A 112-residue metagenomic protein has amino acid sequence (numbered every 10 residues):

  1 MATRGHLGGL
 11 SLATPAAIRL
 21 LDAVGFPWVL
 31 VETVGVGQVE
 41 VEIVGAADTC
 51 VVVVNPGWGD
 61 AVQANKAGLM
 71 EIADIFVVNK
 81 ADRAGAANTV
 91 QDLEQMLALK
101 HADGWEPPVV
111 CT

Functional and structural regions predicted by a protein language model:
M1-E42, A46-A61: Nucleotide-state-sensitive switch-loop elements of NTP-binding domains
M1-G5, K66-F76: Hydrophobic transmembrane alpha-helix bundles
A13, A17, E42, A46 (+3 more regions): Alpha-helical scaffold elements adjacent to nucleotide-binding pockets in ATP/GTP-utilizing enzyme cores
I72-T112: Canonical P-loop GTPase G-domain recognition
